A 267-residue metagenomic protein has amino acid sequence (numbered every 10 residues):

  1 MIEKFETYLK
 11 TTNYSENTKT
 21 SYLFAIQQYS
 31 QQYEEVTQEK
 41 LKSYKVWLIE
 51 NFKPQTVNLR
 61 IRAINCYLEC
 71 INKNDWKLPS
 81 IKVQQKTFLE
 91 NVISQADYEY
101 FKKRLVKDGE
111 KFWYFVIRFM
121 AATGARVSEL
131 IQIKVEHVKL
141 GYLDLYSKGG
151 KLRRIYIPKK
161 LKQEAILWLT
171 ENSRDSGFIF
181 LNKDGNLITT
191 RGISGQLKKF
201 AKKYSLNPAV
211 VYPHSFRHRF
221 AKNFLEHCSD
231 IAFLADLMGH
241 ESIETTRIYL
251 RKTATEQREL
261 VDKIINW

Functional and structural regions predicted by a protein language model:
M1-W267: Conserved catalytic core of the tyrosine transesterase superfamily
